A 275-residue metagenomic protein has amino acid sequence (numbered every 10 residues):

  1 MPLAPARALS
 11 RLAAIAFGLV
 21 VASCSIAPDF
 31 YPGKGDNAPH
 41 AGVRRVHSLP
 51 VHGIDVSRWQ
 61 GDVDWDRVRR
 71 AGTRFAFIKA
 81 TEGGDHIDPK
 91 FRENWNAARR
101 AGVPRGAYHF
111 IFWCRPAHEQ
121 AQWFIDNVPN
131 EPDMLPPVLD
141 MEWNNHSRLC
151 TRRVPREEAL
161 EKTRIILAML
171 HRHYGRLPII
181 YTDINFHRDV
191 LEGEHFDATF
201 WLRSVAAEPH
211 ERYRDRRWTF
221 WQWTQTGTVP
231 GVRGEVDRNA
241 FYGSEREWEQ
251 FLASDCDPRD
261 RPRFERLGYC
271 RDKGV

Functional and structural regions predicted by a protein language model:
P2-A13: Bacterial N-terminal signal peptides that target proteins for export
R11-S23: Bacterial N-terminal signal peptides
S25-E82: Boundary/entry segment of secreted carbohydrate-active catalytic domains
D29-G53, H195-V275: Functionally critical loop-and-helix segments that line ligand-binding/catalytic clefts of soluble enzyme domains
V46-D62, K79-R164, H171-H173: Substrate-binding cleft of extracellular glycoside hydrolase catalytic domains
G72, A80, R99-G102, V128-P132 (+5 more regions): Sec/Tat-exported extracytoplasmic proteins
D85, C114, H187, P209 (+1 more regions): Flexible, glycine-rich phosphate/dinucleotide-binding loops and adjacent beta-alpha linkers at cofactor/substrate
P136-R214: Catalytic domains of cell-wall/extracellular-matrix polysaccharide-remodeling enzymes, centered on de-N-acetylation
